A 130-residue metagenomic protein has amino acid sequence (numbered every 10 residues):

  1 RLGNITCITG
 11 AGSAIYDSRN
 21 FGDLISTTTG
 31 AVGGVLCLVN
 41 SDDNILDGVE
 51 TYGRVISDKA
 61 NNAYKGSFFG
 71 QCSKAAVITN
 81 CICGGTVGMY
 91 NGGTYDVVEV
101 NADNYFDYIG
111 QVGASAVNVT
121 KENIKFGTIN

Functional and structural regions predicted by a protein language model:
R1-N130: Predominantly extracellular beta-rich ligand-binding scaffolds that present long acidic/polar faces for carbohydrate
